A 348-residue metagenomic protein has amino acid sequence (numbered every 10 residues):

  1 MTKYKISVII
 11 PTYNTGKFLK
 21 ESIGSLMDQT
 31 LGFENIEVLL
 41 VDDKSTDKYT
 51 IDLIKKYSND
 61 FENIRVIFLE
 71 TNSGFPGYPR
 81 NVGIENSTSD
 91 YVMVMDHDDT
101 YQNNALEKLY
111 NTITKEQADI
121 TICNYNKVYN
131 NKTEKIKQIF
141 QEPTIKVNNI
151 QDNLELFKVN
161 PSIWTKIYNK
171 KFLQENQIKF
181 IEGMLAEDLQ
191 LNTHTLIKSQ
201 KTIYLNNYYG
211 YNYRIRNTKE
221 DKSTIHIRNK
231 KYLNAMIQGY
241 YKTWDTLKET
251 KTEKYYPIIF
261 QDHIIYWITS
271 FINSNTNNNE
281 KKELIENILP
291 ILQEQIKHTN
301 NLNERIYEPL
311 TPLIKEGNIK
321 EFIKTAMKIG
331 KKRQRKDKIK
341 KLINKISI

Functional and structural regions predicted by a protein language model:
Y4-S7, E37, Q190: Cell-envelope/extracellular polymer assembly enzymes that use nucleotide-activated donors
P11, P79-R80, H97-Y232: Donor-binding/catalytic cores of nucleotide-activated saccharide and glycerol-phosphate transferases/polymerases
G24-N35: Short, acidic, metal-binding catalytic loop of nucleotide-sugar glycosyltransferases
E34-S45, R65-L69: Short beta-strand/loop segment that forms part of the nucleotide-sugar
D42-L53, T71-S73: A conserved acidic beta->alpha catalytic loop
L69-S87: Glycine-rich, basic loop-to-helix element that forms the pyrophosphate-binding segment of sugar-nucleotide handling
V92: Short aromatic/hydrophobic "clamp" motif used to bind/position activated sugar donors
N275-I348: Membrane-interface aromatic/basic loop that binds lipid-linked glycans or pyrophosphate carriers, typified by
